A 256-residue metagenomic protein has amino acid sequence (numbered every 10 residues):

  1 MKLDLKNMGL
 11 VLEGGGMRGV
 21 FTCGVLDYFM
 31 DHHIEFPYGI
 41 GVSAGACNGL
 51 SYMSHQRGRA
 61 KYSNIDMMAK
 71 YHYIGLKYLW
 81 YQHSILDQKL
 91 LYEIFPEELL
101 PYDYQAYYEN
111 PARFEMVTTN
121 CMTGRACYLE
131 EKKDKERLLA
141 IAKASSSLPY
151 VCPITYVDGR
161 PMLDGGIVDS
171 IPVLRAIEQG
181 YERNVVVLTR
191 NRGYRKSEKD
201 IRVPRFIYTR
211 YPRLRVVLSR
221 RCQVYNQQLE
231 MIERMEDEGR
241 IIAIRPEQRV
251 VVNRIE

Functional and structural regions predicted by a protein language model:
M1-V42, L50-E256: Patatin-like phospholipase
